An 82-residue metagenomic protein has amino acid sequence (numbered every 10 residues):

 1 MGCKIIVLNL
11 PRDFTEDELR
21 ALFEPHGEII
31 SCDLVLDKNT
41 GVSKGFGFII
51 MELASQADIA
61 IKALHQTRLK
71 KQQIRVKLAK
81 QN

Functional and structural regions predicted by a protein language model:
M1-D13: Conserved short N-terminal element of RNA/RNP-binding modules in eukaryotic RBPs
C3, K38-F48: The conserved glycine-aromatic submotif of the RRM
L8-N9, F48-E52: Short hydrophobic/aromatic beta-strand micro-patches that form the beta-sheet surface supporting nucleotide- or nucleic
A21-P25, M51-L78: RNA recognition motif
S31-V42, L78-Q81: RNA-recognition motif
